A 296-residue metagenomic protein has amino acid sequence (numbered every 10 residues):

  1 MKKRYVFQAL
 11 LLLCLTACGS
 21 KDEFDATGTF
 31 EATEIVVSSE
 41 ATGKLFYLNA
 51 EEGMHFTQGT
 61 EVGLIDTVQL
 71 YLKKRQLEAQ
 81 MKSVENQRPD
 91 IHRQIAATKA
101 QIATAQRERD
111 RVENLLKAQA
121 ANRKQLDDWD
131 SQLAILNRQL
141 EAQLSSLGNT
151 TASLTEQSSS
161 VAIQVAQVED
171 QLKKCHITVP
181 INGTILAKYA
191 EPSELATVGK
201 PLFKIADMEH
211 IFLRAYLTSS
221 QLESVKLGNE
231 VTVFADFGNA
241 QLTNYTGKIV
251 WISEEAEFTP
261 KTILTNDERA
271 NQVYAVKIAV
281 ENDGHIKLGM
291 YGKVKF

Functional and structural regions predicted by a protein language model:
K2-L12: Sec-dependent signal peptide recognition, specifically the positively charged N-region followed immediately by
C14-A17: C-terminal motif of bacterial Sec signal peptides marking the signal peptidase cleavage site
E23-D25, L72, Q76-Q87, R93 (+2 more regions): Extended amphipathic alpha-helical segments
E23-D25, T178-V179, A235-T246: Short coil-to-beta-strand transition motifs
E23-Q87, A118, K124, K188-E191 (+4 more regions): Long, amphipathic coiled-coil "stalk"/hairpin helices in large membrane-associated assemblies
T29, L45-E51, H55-E61, Q167-Q171 (+3 more regions): Surface-exposed patches in structured soluble domains
S38, E255-N266: Short, solvent-exposed secondary-structure boundary/capping segments
L217-T243, A270-V294: Surface-exposed connector loops and short turns at secondary-structure junctions
